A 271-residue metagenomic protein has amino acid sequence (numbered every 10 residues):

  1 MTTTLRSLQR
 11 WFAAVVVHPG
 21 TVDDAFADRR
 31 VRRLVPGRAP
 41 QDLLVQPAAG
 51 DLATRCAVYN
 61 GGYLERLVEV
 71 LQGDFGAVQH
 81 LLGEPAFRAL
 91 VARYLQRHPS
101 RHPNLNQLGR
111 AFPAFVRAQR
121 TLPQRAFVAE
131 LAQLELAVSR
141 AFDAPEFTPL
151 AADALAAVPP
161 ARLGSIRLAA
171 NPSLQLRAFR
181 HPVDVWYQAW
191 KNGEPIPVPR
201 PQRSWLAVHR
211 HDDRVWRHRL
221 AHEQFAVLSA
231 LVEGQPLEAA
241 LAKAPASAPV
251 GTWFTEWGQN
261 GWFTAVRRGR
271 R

Functional and structural regions predicted by a protein language model:
M1-P159, D213, H218-R271: Long, charge-rich, low-complexity alpha-helical segments
A161-G164: Short, P/G- and charge-enriched loop/turn segments at secondary-structure junctions
I166-E233: Low-complexity, glycine/alanine/valine/leucine- and proline-rich hydrophobic stretches
